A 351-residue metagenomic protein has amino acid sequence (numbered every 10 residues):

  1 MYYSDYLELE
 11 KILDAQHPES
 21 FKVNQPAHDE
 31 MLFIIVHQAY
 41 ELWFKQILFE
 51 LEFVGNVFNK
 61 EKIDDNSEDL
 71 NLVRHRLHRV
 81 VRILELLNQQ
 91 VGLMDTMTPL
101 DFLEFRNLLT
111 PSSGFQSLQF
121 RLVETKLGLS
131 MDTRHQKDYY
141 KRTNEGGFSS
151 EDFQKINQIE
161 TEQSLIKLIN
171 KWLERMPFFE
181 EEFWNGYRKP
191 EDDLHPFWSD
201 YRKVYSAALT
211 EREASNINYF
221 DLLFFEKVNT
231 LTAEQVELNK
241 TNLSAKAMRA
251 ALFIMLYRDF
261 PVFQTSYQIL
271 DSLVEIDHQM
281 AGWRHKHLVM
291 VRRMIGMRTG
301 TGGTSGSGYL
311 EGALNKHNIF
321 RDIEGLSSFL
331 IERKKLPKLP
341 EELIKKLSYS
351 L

Functional and structural regions predicted by a protein language model:
M1-L351: Surface-exposed peri-terminal alpha-helical interaction modules
